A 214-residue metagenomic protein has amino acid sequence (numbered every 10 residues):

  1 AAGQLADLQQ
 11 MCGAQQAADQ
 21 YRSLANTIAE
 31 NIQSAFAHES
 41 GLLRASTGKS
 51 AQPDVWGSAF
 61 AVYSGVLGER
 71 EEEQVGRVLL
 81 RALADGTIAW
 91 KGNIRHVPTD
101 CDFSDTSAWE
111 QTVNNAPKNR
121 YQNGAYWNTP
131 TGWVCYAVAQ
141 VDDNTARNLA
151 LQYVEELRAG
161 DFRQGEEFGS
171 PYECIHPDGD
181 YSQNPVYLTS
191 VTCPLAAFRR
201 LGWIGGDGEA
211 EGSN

Functional and structural regions predicted by a protein language model:
G3-D19, S23, Q33, A37-D180 (+1 more regions): Active-site core of glycosidic bond-cleaving carbohydrate-active enzymes
A210-S213: Intrinsic disorder at enzyme termini
